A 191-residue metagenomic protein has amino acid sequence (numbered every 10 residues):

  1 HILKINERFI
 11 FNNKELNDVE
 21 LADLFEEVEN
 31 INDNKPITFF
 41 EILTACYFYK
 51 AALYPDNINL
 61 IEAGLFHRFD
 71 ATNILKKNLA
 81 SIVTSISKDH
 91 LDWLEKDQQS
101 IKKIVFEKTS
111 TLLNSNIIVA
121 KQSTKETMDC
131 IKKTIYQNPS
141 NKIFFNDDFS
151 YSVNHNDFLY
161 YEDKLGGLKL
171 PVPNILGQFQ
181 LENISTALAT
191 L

Functional and structural regions predicted by a protein language model:
H1-K76, K88, D92-Q98: ATP-dependent carboxylate-amine ligase catalytic core
E27-I31, L165-P173: Glycine/charged-rich beta-loop-alpha catalytic/anionic-binding loops adjacent to active sites
F40-L43, Q180-T186: Catalytic-loop motifs flanking and including active-site residues across diverse enzymes
Y54-E62, N78-K169, I184, L188-T190: Acidic, Mg2+-coordinating active-site environments of NTP-dependent enzymes
K102, P171-Q178: A short glycine-threonine-serine/GTX helix/turn-capping micro-motif
K121, G177-Q180: Hydrophobic alpha-helical scaffolding
